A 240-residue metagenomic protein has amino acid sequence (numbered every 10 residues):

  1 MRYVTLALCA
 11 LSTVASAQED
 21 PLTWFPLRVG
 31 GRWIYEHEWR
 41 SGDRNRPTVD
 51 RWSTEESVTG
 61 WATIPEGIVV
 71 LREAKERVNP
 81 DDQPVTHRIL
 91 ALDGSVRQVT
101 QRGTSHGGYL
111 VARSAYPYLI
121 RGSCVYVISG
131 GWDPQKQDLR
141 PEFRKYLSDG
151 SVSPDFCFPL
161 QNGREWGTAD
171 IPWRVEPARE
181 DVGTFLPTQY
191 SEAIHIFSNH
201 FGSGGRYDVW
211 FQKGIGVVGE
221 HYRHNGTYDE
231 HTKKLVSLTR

Functional and structural regions predicted by a protein language model:
M1-Y3: Positively charged n-region of N-terminal signal peptides that target proteins for export
L6-L8, L235: Generic leucine side-chain signal with a strong bias for well-ordered alpha-helical environments
L8-A17: Hydrophobic h-region of N-terminal signal peptides that target proteins for export in Gram-negative bacteria
Q18-R240: Conserved functional acidic sites
